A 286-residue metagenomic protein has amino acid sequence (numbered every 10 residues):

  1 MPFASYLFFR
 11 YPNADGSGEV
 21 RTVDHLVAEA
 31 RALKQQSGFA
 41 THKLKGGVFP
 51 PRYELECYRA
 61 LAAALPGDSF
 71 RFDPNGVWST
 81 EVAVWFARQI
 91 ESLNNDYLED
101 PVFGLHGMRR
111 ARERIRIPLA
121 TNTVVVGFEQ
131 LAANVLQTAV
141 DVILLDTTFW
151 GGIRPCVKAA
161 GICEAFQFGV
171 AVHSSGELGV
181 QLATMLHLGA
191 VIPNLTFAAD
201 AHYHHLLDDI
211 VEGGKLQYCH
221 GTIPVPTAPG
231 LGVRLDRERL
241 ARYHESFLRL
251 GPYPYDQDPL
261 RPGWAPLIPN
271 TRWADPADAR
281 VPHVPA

Functional and structural regions predicted by a protein language model:
M1-F70, N75-V84, R88-S92, I210-A286: N-terminal capping/lid subdomain adjacent to the active-site entrance of alpha/beta enzymes
S5, L144, A199-A201: Structural signal for conserved beta-strand scaffold positions within catalytic alpha/beta enzyme cores
D15, H42, R114-R116, I143 (+3 more regions): N-terminal start-of-chain detector that recognizes signal peptides and the immediate post-cleavage beginning
R31, R109, A160, L186 (+1 more regions): Short glycine-/small-residue-rich flexible loop motifs, especially phosphate/cofactor-binding loops
L33, L93, F166, L188-L195 (+1 more regions): Change "in soluble alpha/beta enzymes" to "in soluble alpha/beta proteins
L44-Q181: Catalytic core of soluble alpha/beta enzymes
A62, P118, A139-V140, A190-I192 (+2 more regions): Short alpha-helix boundary/capping motifs
E177, A183-L216, H220, A228-G230: Active-site pocket-lining/capping segments in soluble small-molecule metabolic enzymes
